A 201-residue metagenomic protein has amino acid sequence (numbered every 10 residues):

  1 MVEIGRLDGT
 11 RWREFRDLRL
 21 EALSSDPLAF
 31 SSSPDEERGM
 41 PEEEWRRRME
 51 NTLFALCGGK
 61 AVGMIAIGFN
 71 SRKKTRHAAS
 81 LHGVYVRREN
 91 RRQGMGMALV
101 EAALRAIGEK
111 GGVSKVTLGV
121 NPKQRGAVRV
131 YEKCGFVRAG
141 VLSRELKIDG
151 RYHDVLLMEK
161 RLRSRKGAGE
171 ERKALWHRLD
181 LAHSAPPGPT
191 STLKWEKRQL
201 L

Functional and structural regions predicted by a protein language model:
M1-I4: Extreme N-terminal starter segment of soluble prokaryotic enzymes
G9-D17, E21-E89, V100-A102, A106-K110 (+2 more regions): Acetyl-CoA-dependent GNAT
K60-G63, G126, Y152: Glycine-rich acetyl-CoA-binding "A-motif" of GNAT/NAT acetyltransferases
R87-E89, Q93, P122-K123: Active-site acidic-Proline motif in GNAT/NAT acetyltransferases
V100, K123-A127, R144-D149: Short glycine/proline-centered loop/turn elements that form peptide/ligand docking sites
I107-G119: Conserved GNAT acetyl-CoA-binding A-motif
T117-G119, E132, V137-D154: Conserved catalytic-core motifs of GNAT/GCN5-like acyltransferases
R151-L181, L193-L201: Terminal substrate-recognition subdomain of acyl/acetyltransferases
